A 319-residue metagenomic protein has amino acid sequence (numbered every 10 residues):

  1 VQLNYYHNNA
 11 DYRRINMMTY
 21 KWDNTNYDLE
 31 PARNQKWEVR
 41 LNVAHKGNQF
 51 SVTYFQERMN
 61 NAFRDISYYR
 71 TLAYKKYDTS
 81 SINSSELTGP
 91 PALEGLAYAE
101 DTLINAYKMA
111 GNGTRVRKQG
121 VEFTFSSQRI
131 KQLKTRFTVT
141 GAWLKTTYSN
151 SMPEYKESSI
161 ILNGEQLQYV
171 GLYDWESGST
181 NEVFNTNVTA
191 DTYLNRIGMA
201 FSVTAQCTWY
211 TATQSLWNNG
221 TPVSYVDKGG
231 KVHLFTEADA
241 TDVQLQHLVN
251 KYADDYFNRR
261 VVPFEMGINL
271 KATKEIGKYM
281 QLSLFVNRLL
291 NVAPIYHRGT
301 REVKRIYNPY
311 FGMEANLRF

Functional and structural regions predicted by a protein language model:
V1, K46-N48, E57-N61, A142-Y148 (+3 more regions): Structural signature of outer-membrane beta-barrel domains
V1-N60, S81-P90, D101-Q128, S179-E182: Outer-membrane beta-barrel signature, preferentially recognizing the C-terminal barrel domain of Gram-negative
V1-N8, M17, Y54, F63-Y69 (+5 more regions): Outer-membrane beta-barrel translocator domains and adjoining extracellular loop/strand segments of Gram-negative
Y12-W22, A97-A106, S159-G171, Q246-A253 (+1 more regions): Flexible, solvent-exposed coil segments and beta strand-coil junctions, predominantly the extracellular/periplasmic
L29, V39-H45, Y54, V121-S127 (+5 more regions): Residues on the lipid-exposed face of transmembrane beta-strands in outer-membrane beta-barrel proteins
G47-F50, K131-R136, R196-F201, K278-L282 (+2 more regions): Repeated loop/turn-to-beta-strand initiation elements of outer-membrane beta-barrel proteins
M59, Q206-A253, R260-E265, N269-F319: C-terminal beta-signal and adjacent terminal beta-strands/loops of Gram-negative outer-membrane beta-barrel proteins
Y77-N218: Gram-negative outer-membrane beta-barrel transporters
